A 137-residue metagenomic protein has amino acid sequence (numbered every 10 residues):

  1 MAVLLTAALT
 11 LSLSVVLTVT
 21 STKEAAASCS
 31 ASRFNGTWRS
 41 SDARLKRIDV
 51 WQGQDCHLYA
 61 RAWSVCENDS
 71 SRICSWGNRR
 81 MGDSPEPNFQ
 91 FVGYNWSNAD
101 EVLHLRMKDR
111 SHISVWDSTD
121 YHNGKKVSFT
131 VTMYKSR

Functional and structural regions predicted by a protein language model:
A2-T18: Bacterial N-terminal signal peptides
A25-A27: Boundary at the C-terminal end of the N-terminal hydrophobic targeting segment
S32-F34, S40-E101: Central antiparallel beta-sheet cores of small beta-barrel/beta-sandwich binding domains
N78, T119-R137: Edge beta-strand at a domain terminus
W96-L103, M133-R137: Elongated scaffolding segments in large macromolecular assemblies, built predominantly from amphipathic alpha-helices
D109-S111: Residue-level recognition of beta-strand termini and adjacent short loop/turns
V115-D117: Internal, hydrophobic beta-strand segments that form the core of beta-sheet-rich folds
